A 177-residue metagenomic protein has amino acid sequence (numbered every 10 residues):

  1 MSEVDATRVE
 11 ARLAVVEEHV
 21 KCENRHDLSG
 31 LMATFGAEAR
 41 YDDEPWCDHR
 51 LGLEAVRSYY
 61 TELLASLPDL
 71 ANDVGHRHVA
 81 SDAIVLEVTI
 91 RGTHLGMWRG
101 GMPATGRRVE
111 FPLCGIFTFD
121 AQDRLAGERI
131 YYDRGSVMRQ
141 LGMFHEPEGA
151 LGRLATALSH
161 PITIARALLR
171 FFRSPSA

Functional and structural regions predicted by a protein language model:
M1-A177: C-terminal and inter-domain tail/linker signature
